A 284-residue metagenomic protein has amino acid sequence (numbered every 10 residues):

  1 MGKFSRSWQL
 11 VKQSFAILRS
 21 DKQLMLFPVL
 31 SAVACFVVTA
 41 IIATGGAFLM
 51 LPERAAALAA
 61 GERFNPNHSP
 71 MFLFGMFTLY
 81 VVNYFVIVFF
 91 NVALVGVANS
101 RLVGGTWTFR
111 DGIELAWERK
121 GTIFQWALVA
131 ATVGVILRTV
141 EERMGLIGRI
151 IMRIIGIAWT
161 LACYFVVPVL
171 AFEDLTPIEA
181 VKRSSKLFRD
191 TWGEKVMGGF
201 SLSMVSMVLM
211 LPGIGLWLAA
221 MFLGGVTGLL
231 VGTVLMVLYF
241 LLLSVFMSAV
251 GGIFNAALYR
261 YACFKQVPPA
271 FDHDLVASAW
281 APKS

Functional and structural regions predicted by a protein language model:
M1-S284: Hydrophobic alpha-helical membrane segments
